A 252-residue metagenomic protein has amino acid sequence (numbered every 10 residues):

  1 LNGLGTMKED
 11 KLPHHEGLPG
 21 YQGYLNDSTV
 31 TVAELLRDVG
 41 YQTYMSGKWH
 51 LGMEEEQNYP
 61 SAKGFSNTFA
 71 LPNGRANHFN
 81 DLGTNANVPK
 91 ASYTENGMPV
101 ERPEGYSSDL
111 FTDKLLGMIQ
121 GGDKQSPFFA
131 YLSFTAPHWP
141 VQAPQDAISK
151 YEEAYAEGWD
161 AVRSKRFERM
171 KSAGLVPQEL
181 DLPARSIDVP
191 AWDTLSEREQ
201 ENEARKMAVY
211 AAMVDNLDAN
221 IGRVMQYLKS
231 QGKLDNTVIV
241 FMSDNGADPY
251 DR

Functional and structural regions predicted by a protein language model:
L1-R252: Formylglycine-dependent sulfatase
